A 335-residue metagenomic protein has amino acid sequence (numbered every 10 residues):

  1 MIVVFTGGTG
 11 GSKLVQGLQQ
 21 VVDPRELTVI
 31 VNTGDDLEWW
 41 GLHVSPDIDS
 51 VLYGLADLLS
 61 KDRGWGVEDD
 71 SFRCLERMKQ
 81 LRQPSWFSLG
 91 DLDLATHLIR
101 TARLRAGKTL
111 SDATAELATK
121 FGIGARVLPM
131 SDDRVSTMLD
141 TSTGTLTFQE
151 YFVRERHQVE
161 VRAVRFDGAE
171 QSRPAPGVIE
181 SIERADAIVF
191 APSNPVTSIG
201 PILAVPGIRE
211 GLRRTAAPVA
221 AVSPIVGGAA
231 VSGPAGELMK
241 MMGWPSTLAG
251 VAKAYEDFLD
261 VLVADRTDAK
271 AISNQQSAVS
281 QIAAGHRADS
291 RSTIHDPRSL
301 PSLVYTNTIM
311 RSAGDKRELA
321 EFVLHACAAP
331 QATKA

Functional and structural regions predicted by a protein language model:
M1-V3: Extreme N-terminal starter segment of soluble prokaryotic enzymes
D23-R25, T215-V219, P301: A short helix->loop->beta-strand "cap" motif at the edges of active sites that frequently abuts
N32-F166: Electropositive, gly/pro-rich neighborhoods at or near active sites that engage anionic ligands
G34-D35, T215-S232, T308-R311: Short, flexible loop segments at boundaries between secondary-structure elements
R162-S181: Active-site glycine-rich loop that binds ribose-phosphate moieties when present
P201-E210: Charged helix-capping and loop-helix junction motifs
S232-I272, L300-A335: C-terminal functional extensions of proteins
K270-A283, R287-S302, A332-A335: Short, basic, low-complexity termini and linkers enriched in Ser/Thr/Gly/Pro that act as targeting/leader peptides
